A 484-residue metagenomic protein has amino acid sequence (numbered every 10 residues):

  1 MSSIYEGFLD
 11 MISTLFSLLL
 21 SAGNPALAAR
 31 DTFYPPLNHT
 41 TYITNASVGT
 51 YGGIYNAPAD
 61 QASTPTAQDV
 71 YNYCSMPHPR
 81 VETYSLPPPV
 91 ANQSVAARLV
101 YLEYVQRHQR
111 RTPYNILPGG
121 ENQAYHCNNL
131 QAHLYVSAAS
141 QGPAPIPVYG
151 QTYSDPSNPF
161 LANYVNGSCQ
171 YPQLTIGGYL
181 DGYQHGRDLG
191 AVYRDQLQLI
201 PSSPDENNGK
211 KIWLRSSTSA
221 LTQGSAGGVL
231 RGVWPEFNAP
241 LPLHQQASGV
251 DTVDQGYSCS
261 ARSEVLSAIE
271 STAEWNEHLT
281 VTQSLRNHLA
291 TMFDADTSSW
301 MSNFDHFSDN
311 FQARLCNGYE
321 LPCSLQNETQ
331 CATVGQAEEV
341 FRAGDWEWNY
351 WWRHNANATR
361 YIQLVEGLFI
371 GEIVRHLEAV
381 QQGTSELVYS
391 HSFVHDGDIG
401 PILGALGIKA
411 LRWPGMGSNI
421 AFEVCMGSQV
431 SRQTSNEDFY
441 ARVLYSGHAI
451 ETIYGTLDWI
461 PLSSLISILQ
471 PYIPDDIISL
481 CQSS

Functional and structural regions predicted by a protein language model:
M1-R30: Fungal secretory targeting signals
L27-W213, S217-S390, V394-S484: Signature for phosphate-centric chemistry
